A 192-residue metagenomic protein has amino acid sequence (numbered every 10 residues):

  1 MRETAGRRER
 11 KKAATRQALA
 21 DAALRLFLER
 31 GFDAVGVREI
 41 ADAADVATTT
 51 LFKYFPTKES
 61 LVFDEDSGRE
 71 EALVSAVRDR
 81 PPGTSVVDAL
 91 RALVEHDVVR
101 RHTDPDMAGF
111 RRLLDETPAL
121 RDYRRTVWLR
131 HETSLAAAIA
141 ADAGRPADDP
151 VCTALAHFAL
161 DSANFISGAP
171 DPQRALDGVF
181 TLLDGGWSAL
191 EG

Functional and structural regions predicted by a protein language model:
M1-R30, A34-V46, F63, A72: Basic, helix-initiating cap at the start of DNA-binding domains
R2, A137, P172-G192: C-terminal peripheral helix-coil segments that are non-catalytic and often amphipathic
K12, R16, A20, D66 (+2 more regions): Amphipathic, non-transmembrane alpha-helical scaffold segments
V46-F55: Short hydrophobic/aromatic patch on the recognition helix
E59-R69: Alpha-helical DNA-contacting segments of helix-turn-helix folds
E71-F110: Hydrophobic alpha-helical connector segments
P118-A143, P150-A154: Amphipathic alpha-helical packing segments from all-alpha helical-bundle domains
D149-L160, N164: Short, well-structured alpha-helical segments
